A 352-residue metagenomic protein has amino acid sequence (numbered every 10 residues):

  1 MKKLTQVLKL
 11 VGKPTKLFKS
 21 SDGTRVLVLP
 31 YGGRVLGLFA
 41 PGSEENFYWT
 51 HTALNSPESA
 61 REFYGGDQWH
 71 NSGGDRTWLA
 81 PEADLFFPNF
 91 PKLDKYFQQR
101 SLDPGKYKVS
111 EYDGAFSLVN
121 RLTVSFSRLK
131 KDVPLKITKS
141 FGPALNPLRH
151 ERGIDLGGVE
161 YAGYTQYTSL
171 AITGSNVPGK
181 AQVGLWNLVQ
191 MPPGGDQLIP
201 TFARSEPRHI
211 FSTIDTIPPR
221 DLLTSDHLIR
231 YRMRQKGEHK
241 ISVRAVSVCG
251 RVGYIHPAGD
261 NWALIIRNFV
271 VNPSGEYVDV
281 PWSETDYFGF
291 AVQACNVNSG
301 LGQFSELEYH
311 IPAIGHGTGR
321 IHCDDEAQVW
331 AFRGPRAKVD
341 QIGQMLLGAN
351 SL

Functional and structural regions predicted by a protein language model:
M1-T165, S169, T173-L352: Surface-exposed acidic/polar loop and edge beta-strand patches at domain peripheries
